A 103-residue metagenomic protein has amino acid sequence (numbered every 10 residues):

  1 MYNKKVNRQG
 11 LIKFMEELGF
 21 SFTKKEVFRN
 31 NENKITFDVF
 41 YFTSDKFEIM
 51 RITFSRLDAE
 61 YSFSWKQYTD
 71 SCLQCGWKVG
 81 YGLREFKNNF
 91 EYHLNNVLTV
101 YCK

Functional and structural regions predicted by a protein language model:
Y2-K24: Amphipathic alpha-helical segments
K5-V6, N31-I35, Q67, V79 (+2 more regions): N-terminal cationic leader/targeting segments used for protein routing and processing
L11-L18, N89, H93-V100: Charge-rich, solvent-exposed alpha-helical interaction surfaces
L18-W65: Amphipathic, interaction-prone secondary-structure segments
K46-N88, Y92: Intrinsically disordered, low-complexity regulatory segments enriched in Ser/Thr/Pro and charged residues
